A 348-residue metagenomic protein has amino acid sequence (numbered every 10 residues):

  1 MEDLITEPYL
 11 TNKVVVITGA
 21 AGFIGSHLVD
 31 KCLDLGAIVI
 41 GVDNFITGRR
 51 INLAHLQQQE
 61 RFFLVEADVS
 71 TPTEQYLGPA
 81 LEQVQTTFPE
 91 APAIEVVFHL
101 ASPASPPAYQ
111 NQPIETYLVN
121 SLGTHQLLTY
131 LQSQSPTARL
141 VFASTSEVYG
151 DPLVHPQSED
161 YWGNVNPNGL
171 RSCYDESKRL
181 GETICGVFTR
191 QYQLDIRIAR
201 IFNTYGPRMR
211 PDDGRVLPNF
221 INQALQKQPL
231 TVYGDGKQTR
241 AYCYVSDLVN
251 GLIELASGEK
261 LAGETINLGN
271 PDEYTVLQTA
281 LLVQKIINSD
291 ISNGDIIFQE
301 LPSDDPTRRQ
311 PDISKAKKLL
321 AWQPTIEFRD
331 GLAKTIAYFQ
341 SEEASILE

Functional and structural regions predicted by a protein language model:
M1-T204, S246, I296, K334 (+2 more regions): N-terminal Rossmann-like NAD(P)+-binding domain of SDR-like oxidoreductases, especially those catalyzing
E2-V15, S26-L28, D34, A67-S70 (+3 more regions): C-terminal substrate-binding subdomain of Rossmann-fold SDR/epimerase-dehydratase oxidoreductases
G48-R50, G150-D151, R208, T275-V276 (+1 more regions): A short beta-to-alpha transition loop/helix N-cap that caps and shapes the active-site region
Q58, G169, M209-D213, D272 (+2 more regions): Residue-level signature of the cytosolic catalytic core of signaling kinases
P107-Q110, D175, G214-P218, Q310: Glycine-rich phosphate-binding loop at the start of an alpha helix
H155-Q157, P211-N219, V283: A glycine/serine/threonine-rich, flexible loop-to-helix segment that serves as the NAD(P) cofactor-binding "lid"
C173, G181, D213, V276 (+1 more regions): Conserved donor sugar-nucleotide recognition element shared by glycan-biosynthetic enzymes
L180, I184, F188, F220 (+2 more regions): Hydrophobic alpha-helix immediately C-terminal to the catalytic Tyr-X-X-X-Lys motif of short-chain
